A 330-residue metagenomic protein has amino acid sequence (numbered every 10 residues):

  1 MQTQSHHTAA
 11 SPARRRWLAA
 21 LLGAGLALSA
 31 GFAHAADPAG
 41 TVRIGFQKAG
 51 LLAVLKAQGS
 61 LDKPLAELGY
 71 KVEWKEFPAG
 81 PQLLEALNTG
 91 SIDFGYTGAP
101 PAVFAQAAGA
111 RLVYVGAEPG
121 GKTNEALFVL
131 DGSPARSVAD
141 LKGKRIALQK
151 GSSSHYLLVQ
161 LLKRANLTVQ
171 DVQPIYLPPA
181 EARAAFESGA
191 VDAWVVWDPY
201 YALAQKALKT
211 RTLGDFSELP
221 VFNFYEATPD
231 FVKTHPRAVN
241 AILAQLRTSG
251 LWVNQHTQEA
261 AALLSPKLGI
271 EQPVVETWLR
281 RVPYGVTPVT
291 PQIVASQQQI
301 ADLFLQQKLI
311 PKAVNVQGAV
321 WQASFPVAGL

Functional and structural regions predicted by a protein language model:
H6-G23: N-terminal secretory signal peptides and thylakoid transit peptides that target proteins across membranes
A36-T168, P174-Y176, D192-V196, T212-L213 (+1 more regions): Short, glycine-/small- and polar/acidic-enriched structural segments that line small-molecule recognition paths
V42, L51, K144-L148, V191 (+3 more regions): Second-shell loop/turn segments in exported
K63-Y70, G285-I293, V316: Short, solvent-exposed loop/beta-turn-alpha elements that line the ligand-binding surface or hinge of extracytoplasmic
P100, P174-I175, P179-P266: Pocket-lining segment of extracytoplasmic ligand-binding domains
K233-L309: Secondary-structure end/capping motifs
D302-L330: Conserved C-terminal helix/tail region of periplasmic/extracytoplasmic solute-binding proteins
